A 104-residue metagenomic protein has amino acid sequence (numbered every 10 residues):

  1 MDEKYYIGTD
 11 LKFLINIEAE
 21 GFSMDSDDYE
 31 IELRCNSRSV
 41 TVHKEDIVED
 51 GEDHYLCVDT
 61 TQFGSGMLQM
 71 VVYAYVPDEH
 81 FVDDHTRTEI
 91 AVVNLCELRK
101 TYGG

Functional and structural regions predicted by a protein language model:
M1-G104: Contiguous segments within soluble domain cores/interaction surfaces
